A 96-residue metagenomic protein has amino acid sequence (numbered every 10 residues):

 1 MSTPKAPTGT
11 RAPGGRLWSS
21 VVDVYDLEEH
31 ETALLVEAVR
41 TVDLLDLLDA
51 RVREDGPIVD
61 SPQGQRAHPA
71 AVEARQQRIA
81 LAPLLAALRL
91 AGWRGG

Functional and structural regions predicted by a protein language model:
M1-V72, A86-L90, G96: Extended, surface-exposed interaction regions
Q77-R89: Amphipathic alpha-helical coiled-coil segments
